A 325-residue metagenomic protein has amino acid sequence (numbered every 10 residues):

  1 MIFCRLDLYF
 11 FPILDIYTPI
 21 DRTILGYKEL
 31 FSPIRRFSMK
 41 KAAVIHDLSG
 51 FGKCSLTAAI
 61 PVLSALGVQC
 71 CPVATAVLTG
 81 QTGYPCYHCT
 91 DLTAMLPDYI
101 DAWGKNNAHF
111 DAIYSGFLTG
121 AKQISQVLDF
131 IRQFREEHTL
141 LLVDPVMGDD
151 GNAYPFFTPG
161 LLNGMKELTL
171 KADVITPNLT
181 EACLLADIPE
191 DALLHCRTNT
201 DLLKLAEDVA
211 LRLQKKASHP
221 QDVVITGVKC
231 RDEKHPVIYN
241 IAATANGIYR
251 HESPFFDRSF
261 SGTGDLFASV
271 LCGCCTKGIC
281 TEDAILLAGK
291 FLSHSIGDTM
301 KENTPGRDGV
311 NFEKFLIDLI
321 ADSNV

Functional and structural regions predicted by a protein language model:
D15-S38: Short, Lys/Arg-enriched N-terminal segments with co-localized hydrophobic residues within the first ~10-30 amino acids
K40-P155, G309-N324: Conserved N-terminal subdomain of the carbohydrate kinase-like
G50-F51, Y249-G262: Short pre-catalytic strand/loop immediately N-terminal to key active-site residues, enriched for Gly-Thr
Q69, I248-Y249, C274-A288: Phosphate-handling active-site elements
F156-I248, I279: Conserved phosphate/ATP/ADP-binding segment of small-molecule kinases
R258-T281: Short, small-residue alpha-helix embedded
E282-V325: Charged C-terminal helix
